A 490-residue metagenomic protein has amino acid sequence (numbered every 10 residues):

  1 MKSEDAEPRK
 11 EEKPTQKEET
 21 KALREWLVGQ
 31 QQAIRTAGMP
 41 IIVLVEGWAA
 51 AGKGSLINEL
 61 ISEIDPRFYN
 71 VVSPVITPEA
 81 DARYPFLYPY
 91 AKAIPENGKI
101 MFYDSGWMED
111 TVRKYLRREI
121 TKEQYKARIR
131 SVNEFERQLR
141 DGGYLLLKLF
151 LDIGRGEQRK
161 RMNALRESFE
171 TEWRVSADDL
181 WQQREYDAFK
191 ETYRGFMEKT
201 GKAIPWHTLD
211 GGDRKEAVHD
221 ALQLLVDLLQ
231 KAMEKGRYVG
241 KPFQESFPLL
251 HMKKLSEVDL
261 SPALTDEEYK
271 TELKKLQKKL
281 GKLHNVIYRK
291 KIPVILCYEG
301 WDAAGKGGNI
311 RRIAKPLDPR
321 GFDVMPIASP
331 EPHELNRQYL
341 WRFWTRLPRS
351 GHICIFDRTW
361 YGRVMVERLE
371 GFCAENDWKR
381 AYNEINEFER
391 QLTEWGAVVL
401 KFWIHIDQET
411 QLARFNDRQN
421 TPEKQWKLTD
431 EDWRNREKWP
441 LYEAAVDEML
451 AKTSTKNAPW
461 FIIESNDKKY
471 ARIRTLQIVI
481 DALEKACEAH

Functional and structural regions predicted by a protein language model:
M1-H490: Glycine-rich phosphate-binding loop of ATP-dependent small-molecule kinases
